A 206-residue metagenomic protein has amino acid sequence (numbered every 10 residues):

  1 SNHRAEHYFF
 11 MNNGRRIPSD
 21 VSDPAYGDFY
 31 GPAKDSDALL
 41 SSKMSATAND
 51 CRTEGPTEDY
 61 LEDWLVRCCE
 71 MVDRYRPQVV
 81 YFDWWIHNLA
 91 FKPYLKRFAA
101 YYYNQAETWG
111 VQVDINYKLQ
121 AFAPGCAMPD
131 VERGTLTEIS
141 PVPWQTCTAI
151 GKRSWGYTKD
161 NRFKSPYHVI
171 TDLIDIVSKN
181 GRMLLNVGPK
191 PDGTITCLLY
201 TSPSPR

Functional and structural regions predicted by a protein language model:
S1-S202: Mature catalytic domains of secreted/periplasmic carbohydrate-active enzymes
